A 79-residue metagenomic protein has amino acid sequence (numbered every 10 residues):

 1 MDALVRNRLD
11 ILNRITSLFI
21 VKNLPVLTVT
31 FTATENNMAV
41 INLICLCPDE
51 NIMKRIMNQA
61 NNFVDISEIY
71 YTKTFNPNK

Functional and structural regions predicted by a protein language model:
M1-K79: A conserved regulatory-domain signal marking ACT and ACT-like small-molecule sensing domains and adjacent regulatory
